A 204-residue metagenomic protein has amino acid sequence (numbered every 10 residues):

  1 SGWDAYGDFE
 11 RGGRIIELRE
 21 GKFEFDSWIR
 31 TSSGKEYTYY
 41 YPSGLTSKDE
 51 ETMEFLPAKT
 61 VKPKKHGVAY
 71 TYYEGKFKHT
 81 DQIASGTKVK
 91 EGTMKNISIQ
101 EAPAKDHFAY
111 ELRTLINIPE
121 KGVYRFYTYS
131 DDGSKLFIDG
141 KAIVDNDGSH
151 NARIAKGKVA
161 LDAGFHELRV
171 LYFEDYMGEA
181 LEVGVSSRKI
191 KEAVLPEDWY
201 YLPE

Functional and structural regions predicted by a protein language model:
S1-E20: Conserved beta-sheet core of the metallophosphoesterase superfamily
S1-W3, S27-W28, D139, V144-N146: Catalytic Cys-His active-site segments of thiol-dependent hydrolases/isopeptidases
G2-A5, R30-S32, D132-G133, E174-Y176: Solvent-exposed loop/turn segments at secondary-structure junctions within structured extracellular/periplasmic domains
A5-D8, G34-E36, H79-I83: Short, solvent-exposed loop/turn elements at domain surfaces
R14-I16, D26, G184: Conserved hydrophobic/aromatic positions in well-ordered beta-strands
K22-F23, I29-P57: Acidic, His/Gly-rich catalytic cores of divalent-metal-dependent hydrolytic chemistry
E54-R125, Y129-E204: Extracellular/secretory pathway-exposed regions associated with glycan biology
